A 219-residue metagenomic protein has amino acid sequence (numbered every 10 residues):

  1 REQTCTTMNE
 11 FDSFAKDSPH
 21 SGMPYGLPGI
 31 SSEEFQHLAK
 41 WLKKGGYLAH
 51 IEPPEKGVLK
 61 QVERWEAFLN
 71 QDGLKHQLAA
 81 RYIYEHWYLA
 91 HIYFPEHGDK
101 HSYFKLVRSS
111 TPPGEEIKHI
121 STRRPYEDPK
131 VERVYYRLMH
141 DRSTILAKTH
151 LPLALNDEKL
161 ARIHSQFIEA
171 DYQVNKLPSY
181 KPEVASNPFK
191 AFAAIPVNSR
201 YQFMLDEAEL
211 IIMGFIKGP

Functional and structural regions predicted by a protein language model:
R1-P219: Aromatic- and Gly/Pro-enriched helix-to-coil junctions and flexible linker segments
